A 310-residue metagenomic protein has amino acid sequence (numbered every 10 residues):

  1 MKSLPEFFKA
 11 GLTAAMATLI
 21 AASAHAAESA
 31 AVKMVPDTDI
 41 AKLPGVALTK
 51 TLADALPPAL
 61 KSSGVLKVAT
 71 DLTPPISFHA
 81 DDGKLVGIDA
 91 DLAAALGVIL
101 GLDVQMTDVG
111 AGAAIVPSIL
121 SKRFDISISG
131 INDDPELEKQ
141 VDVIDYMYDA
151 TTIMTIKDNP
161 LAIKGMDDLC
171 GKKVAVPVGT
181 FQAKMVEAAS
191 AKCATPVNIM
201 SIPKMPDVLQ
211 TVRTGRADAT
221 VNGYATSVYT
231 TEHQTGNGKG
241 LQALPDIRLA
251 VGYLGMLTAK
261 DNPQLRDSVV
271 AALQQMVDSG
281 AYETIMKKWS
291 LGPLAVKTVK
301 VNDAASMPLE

Functional and structural regions predicted by a protein language model:
A30-S129: Extracytoplasmic small-molecule ligand-binding "clamshell" domains of the periplasmic binding protein/Venus flytrap
K33-K50, F181-I199, K239-G240, Q274-E310: Ligand-binding clefts/hinges and TM-proximal coupling segments of bilobed small-molecule sensing domains
A80, A93-D103, Q182-S201, E232-N237: Ligand-binding cleft/hinge of the Venus flytrap
A95-I99, D108-I126, Q140-V141, D167-D168 (+1 more regions): Short helices/loops that flank or line small-molecule/ion binding pockets
D103-A111, V176, P196-K204: Short beta-strand-to-loop elements that line the ligand-binding cleft of bilobed periplasmic-binding protein-like
A113, G130-E138, M185-A189, D218-A250: A ligand-binding cleft/hinge motif common to bilobed small-molecule-binding domains
Y148-T155, Q234-V270, G292-E310: Periplasmic-binding protein-like
I156-V174: Flexible hinge/capping segments at coil-to-helix
